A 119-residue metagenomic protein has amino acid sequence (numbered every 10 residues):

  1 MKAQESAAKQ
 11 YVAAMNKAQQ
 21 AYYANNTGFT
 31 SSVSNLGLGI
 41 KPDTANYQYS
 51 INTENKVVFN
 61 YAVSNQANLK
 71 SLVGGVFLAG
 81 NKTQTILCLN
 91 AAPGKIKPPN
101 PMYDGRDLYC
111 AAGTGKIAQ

Functional and structural regions predicted by a protein language model:
M1-Y11, N16-A21: Amphipathic alpha-helical segments typified by the pilin-like N-terminal helix that continues immediately C-terminal
A24-Q119: Periplasmic/extracellular, small/polar-rich flexible segments of pilin-like filament-forming proteins
